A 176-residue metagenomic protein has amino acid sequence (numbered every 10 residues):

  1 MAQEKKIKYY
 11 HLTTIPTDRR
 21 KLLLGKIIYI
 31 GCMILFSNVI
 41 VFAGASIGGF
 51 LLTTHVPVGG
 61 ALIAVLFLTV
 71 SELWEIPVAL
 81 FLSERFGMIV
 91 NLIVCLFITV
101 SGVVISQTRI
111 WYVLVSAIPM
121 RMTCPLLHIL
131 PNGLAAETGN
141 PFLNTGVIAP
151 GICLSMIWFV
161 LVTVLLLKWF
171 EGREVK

Functional and structural regions predicted by a protein language model:
M1-Q3, L73-V103: Cytoplasmic juxtamembrane interface segments
M1-T13: Transmembrane helix boundary and interhelical loop/hinge segments in multi-pass membrane proteins
E4, A43, I47-H55, R85-I89 (+4 more regions): Membrane-interface elements of multi-pass transporters and channels
L24-M88, P141-I148: Secretory targeting signals
K26-I27, C95-L96, S155: Residue-level recognition of transmembrane alpha-helices in multi-pass small-molecule transporters/permeases
I98-R173: Terminal transmembrane helical anchor/hairpin motif
